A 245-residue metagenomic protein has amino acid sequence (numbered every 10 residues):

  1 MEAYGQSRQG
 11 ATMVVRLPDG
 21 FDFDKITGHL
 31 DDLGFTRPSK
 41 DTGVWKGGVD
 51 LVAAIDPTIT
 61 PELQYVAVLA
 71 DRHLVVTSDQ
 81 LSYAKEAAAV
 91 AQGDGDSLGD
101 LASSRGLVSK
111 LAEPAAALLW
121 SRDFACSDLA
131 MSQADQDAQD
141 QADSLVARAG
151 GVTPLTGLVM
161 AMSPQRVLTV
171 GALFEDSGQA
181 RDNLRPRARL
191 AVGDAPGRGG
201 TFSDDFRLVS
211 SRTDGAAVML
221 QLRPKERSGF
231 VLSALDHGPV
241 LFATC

Functional and structural regions predicted by a protein language model:
M1-G10, R16-C245: Soluble, non-membrane globular domain cores that form compact, hydrophobic packing and curved binding surfaces
